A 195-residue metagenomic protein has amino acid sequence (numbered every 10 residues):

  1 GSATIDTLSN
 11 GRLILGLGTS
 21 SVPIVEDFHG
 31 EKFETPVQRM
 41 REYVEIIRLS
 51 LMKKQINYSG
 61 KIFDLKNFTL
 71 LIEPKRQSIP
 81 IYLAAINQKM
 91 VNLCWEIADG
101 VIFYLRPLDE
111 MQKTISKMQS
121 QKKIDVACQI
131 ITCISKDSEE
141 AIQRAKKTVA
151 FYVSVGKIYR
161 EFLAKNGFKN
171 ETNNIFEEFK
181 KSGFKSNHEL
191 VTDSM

Functional and structural regions predicted by a protein language model:
G1-M195: Active-site-adjacent structural elements that line small-molecule/cofactor binding pockets in enzymes
